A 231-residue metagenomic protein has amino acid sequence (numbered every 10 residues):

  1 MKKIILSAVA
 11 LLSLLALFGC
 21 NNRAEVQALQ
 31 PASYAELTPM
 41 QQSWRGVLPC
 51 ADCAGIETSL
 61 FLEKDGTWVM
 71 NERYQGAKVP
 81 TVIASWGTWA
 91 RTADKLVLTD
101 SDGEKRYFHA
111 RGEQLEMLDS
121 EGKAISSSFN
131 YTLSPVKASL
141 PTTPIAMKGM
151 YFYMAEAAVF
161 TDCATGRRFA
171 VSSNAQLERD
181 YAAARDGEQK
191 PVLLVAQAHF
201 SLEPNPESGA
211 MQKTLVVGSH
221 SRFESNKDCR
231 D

Functional and structural regions predicted by a protein language model:
M1-A8: Bacterial N-terminal signal peptides that target proteins for export
A10-L12: Core hydrophobic alpha-helical transmembrane segments of single-pass membrane proteins
L14-L17: Bacterial Sec-type N-terminal signal peptides, specifically the leucine/valine-rich hydrophobic h-region
C20-A84, L98-M154, C163-A170, Q189 (+2 more regions): Lipid interaction determinants
R167-R185: Beta-strand/loop nucleic-acid-binding surfaces
